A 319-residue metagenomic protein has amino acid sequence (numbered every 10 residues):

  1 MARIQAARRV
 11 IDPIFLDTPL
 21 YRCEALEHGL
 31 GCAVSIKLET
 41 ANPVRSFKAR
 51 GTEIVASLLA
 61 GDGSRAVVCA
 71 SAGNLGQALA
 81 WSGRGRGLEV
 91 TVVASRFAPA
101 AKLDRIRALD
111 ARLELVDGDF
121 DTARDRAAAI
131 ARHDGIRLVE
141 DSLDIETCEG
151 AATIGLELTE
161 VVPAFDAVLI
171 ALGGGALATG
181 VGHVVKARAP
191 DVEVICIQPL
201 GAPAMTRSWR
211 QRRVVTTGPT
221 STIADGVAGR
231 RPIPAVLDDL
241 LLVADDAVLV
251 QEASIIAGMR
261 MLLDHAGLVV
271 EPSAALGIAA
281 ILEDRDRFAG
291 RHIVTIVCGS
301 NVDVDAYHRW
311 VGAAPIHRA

Functional and structural regions predicted by a protein language model:
M1-A319: PLP-dependent amino-acid enzyme catalytic core
